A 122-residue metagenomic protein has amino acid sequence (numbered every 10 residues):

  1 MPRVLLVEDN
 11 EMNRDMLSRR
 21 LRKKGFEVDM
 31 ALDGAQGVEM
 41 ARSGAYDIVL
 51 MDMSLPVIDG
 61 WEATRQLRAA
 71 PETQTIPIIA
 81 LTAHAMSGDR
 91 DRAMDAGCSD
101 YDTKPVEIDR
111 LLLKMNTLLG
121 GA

Functional and structural regions predicted by a protein language model:
E8: Conserved acidic carboxylate
D15-K23: Charged docking surfaces used in two-component/phosphorelay signaling
S18, V106-M115: C-terminal output helix
G25-L32, M40: Short hydrophobic/Thr-rich beta-strand motif most characteristic of the beta2 strand and flanking loop of CheY-like
A45-L50, L55: Active-site beta3 strand of CheY-like receiver
P56, Q74, M86: The feature encodes the CheY-like receiver
